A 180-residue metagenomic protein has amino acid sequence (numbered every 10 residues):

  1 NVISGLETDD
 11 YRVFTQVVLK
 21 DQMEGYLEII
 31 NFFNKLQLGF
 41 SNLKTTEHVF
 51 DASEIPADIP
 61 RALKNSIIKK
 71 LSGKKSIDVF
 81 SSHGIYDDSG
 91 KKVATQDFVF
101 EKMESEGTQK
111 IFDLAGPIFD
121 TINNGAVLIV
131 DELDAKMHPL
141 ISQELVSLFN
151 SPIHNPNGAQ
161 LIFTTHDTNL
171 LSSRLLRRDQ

Functional and structural regions predicted by a protein language model:
N1-I111: Phosphate-coordinating catalytic segments in nucleotide- and nucleic-acid-processing enzymes
D88-Q180: Switch/communication elements of ASCE P-loop NTPase nucleotide-binding domains
